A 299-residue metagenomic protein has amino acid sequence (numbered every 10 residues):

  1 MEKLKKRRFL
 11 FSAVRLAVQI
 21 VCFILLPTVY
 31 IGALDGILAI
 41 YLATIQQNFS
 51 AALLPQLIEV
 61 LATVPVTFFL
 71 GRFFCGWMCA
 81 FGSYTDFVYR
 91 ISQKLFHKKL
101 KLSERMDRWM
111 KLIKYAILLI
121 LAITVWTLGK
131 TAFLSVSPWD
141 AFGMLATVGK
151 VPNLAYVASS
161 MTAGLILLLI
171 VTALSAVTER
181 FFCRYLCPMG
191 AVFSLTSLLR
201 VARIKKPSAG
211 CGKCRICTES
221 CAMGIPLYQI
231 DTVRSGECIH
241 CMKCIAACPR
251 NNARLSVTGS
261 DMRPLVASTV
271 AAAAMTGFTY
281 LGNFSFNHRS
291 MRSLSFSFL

Functional and structural regions predicted by a protein language model:
M1-E219, L227-Y228, A246-L299: Non-ligating segments of multi-cofactor redox enzymes
I216-H240: Extracytoplasmic/lumenal ectodomains and periplasmic regions of secretory and membrane proteins
